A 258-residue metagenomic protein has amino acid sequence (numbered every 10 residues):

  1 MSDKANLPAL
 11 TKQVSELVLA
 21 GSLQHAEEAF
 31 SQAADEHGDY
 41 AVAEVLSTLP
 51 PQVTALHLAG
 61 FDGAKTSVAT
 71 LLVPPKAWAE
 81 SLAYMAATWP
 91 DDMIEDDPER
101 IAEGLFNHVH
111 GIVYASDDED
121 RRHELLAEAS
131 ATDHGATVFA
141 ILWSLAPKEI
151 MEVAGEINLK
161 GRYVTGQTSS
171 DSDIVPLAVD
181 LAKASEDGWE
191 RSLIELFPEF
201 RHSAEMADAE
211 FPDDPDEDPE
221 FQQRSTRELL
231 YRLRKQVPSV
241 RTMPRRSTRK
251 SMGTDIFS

Functional and structural regions predicted by a protein language model:
M1-S258: General marker for long, soluble alpha-helical cores
